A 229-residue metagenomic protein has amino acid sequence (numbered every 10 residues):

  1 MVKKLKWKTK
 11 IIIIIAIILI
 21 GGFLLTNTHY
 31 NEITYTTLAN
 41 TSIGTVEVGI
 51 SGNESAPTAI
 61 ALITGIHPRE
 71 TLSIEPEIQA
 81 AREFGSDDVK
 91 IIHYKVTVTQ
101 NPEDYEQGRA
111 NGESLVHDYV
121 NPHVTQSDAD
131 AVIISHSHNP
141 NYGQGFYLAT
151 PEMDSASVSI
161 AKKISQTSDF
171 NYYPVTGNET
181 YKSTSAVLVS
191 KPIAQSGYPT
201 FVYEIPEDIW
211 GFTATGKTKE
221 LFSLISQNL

Functional and structural regions predicted by a protein language model:
V2-L229: Structured catalytic-domain cores with a bias toward divalent-metal coordination
